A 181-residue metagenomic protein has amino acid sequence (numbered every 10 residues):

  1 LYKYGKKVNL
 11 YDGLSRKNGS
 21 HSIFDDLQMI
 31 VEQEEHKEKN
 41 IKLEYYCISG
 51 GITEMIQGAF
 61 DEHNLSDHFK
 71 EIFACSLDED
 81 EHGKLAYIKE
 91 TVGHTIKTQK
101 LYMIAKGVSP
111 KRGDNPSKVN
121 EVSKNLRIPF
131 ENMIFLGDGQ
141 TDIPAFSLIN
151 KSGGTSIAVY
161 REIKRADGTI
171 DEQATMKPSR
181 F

Functional and structural regions predicted by a protein language model:
L1: Conserved phosphoryl-transfer catalytic core
K6: Catalytic nucleophile-loop/oxyanion-hole region of alpha/beta-hydrolase and closely related hydrolase-like folds
N9-Y46, G50-F181: C-terminal cap/substrate-recognition subdomain and adjoining C-terminal extension of metal-dependent phosphatase-like
